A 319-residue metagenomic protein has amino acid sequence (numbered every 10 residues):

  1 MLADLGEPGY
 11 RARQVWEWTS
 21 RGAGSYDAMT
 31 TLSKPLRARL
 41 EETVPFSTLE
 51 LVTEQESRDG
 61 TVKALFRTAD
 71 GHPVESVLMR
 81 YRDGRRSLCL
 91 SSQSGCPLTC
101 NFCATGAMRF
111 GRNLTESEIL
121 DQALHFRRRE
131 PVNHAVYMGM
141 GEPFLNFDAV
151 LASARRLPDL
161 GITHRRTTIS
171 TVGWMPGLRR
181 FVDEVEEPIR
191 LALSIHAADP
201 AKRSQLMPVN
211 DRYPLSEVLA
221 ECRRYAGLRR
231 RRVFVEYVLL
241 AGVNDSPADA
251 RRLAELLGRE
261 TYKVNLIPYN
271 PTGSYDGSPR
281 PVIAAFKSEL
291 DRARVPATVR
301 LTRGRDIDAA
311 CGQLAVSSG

Functional and structural regions predicted by a protein language model:
M1-V74, M79, R223-R232, Y237-G319: Auxiliary Fe-S-binding modules of radical SAM enzymes
R21-G22, T105-F110, D199-P200, Y269-T272: A short, flexible beta-alpha/helix-coil linker loop
S57, S91-S92, S170, S194: Short linear Ser/Thr-Pro motifs
A64, S76, R86-L90, L191-L193: Short beta-strand motif preference
R80-E118, E130: Canonical Radical SAM [4Fe-4S] cluster-binding loop centered on the CxxxCxxC motif and its immediate flanking residues
L114, G173, T302-D306: Short beta->alpha linker loops
D121: Cys/His-clustered metal-coordination modules, chiefly Zn-binding fingers
H125-H134, G139-A297: Conserved AdoMet/S-adenosylmethionine-binding subsite of the radical SAM
